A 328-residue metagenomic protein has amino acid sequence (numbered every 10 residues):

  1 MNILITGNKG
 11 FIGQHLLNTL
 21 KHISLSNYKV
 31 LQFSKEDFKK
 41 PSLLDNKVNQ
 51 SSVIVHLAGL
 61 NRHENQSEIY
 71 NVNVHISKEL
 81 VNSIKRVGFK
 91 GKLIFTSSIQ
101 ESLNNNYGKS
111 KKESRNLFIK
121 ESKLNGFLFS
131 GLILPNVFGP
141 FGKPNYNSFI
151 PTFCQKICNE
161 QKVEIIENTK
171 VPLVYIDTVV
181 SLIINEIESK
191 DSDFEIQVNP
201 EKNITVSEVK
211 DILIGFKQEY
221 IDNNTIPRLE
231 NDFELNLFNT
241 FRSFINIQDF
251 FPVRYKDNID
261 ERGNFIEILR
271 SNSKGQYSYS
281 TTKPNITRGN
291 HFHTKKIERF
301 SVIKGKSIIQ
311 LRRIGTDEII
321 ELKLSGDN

Functional and structural regions predicted by a protein language model:
N2-H22: N-terminal Rossmann NAD(P)H-binding glycine-rich loop of SDR-like oxidoreductase domains
D37-H75, E79, S83-V87, Q100-N104: NAD(P)H-binding glycine-rich loop region in Rossmannoid oxidoreductase-like domains and their noncatalytic homologs
H75-N116, L124-N125, S130-L132: Conserved Rossmann-fold NAD(P)-dependent oxidoreductase catalytic core, especially the SDR/UDP-sugar
N116-G142, Q155, Q161-P172: Conserved beta-loop-beta element that borders a ligand/cofactor-binding pocket
G142-T152, I166-E188, S207-D211: Substrate-positioning beta->alpha
E186-Y255: Mid/C-terminal beta-alpha module of Rossmann-like enzyme folds, strongest in SDR-family dehydrogenases/epimerases
D249-N290, K296: A short glycine-rich, His/Asp/Glu-containing loop-to-beta-strand
R313-N328: Short acidic-glycine-tyrosine-enriched beta hairpin
